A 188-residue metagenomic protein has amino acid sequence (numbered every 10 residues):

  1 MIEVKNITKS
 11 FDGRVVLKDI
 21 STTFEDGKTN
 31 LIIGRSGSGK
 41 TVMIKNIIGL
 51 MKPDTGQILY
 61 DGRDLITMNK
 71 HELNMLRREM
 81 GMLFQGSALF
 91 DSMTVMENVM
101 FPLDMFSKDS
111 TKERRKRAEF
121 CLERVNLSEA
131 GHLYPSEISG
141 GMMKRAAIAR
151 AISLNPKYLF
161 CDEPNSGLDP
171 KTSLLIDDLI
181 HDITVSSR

Functional and structural regions predicted by a protein language model:
I48: Helix-to-loop junction immediately C-terminal to a conserved catalytic motif
G56-D64: Conserved ABC transporter NBD signature motif
M93-F101: Short coil-to-helix segment of the ABC ATPase nucleotide-binding domain corresponding to the Q-loop/switch region
Y134-I138, M142: Conserved ABC ATPase signature
S153-K157: A short, proline-enriched helix->beta-strand linker immediately N-terminal to the Walker B motif in ABC-type P-loop
L159-D162: Catalytic Walker B motif of ABC-type/P-loop ATPase nucleotide-binding domains
P170-T172: Helix N-cap at the start of a conserved alpha-helix in ABC-type nucleotide-binding domains
